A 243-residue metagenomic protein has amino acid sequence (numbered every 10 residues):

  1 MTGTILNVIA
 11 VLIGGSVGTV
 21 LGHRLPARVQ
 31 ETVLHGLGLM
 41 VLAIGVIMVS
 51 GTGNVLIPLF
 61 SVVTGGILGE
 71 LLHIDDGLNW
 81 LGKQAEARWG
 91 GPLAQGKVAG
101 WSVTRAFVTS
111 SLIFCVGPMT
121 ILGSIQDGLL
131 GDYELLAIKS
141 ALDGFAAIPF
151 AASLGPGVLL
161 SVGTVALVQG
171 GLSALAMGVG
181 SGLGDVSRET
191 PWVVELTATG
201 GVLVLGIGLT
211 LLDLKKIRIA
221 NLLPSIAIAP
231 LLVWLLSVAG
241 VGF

Functional and structural regions predicted by a protein language model:
M1-I13, F60, G128-A141, S187-V202 (+1 more regions): Structural signature of hydrophobic alpha-helical transmembrane segments
L6-G14, G18, G22, G38-L39 (+14 more regions): Alpha-helical transmembrane segments in multi-pass membrane proteins
A27-R28, I74-A106, V241-F243: Intrinsically disordered, low-complexity non-transmembrane regions of multi-pass membrane transporters
A27-V63, L130: Long, highly hydrophobic alpha-helical transmembrane signal-anchor segments
G100-G182: Helix-loop-helix junctions within the multi-pass membrane cores of secondary transporters/permeases
L167-K215: Glycine/small-residue-rich hydrophobic helix-like segments
L183, L232-F243: Juxtamembrane boundary at the C-terminal end of a transmembrane helix
L209-I228: Interfacial loop-to-transmembrane junctions
